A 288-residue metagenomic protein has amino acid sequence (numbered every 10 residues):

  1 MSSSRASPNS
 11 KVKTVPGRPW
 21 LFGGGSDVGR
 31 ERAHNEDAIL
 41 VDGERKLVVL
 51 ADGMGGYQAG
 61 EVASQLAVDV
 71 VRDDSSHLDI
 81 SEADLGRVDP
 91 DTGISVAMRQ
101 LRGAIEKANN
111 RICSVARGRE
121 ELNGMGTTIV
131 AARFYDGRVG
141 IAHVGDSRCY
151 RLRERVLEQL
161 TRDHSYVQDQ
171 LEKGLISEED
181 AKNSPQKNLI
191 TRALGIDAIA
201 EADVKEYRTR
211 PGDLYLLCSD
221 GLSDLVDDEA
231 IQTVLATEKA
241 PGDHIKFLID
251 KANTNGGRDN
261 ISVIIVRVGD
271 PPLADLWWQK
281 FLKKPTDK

Functional and structural regions predicted by a protein language model:
M1-K288: PP2C/PPM-type serine/threonine phosphatase catalytic domain
